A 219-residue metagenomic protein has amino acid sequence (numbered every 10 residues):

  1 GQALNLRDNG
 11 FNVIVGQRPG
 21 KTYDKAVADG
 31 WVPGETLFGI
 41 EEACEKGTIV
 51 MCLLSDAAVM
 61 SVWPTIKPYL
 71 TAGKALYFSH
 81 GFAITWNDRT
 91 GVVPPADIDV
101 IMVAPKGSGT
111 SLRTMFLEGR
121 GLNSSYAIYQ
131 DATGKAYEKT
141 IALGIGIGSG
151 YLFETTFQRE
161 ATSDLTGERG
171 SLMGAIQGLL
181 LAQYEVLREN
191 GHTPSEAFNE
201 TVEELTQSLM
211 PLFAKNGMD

Functional and structural regions predicted by a protein language model:
G1-G34: NAD(P)+-binding Rossmann beta1-loop-alpha1 motif at the extreme N-terminus of oxidoreductases
Q2-A3, S61-P64, W86-R89, L112: Short glycine-/acidic-enriched loop or helix-start segments at secondary-structure transitions that form or flank
L4-G10, C44-T48, T71, L122: Short, surface-exposed connector motifs at secondary-structure boundaries
N12, V32, I49, G150 (+1 more regions): Residue-level detector of anion-binding/catalytic polar loops
R18, V27-T85, P94-S108: Rossmann-like NAD(P)-binding element
Y23, A43, V59, P194-F198: Small-residue helix-packing motif on alpha-helices
Y77-R169: Rossmann-fold dinucleotide-binding core
F153-D219: Helical "substrate-binding/catalytic lid" subdomain of Rossmann-like NAD(P)-dependent dehydrogenases/reductases
